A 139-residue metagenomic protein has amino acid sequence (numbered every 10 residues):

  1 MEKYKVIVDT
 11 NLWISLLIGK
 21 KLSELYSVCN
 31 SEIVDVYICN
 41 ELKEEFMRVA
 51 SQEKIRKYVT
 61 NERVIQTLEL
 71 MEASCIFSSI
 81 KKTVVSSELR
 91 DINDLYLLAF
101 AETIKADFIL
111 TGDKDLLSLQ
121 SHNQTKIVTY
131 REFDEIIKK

Functional and structural regions predicted by a protein language model:
M1-I38: Short, well-structured N-terminal submotif of metal-dependent ribonuclease cores
D9-T10, I38-C39, G112-D113, T129: A secondary-structure boundary/capping signal
S15-L16, V49, Y58, L119 (+1 more regions): Residues that scaffold the ATP/ADP-binding catalytic core of kinase and kinase-like folds
K20, E41, E62, R131-E132: Short beta->alpha linker loops
V28, F100, L119: Hydrophobic/aromatic ligand-binding patch that stacks against planar heteroaromatic rings of cofactors or nucleotides
N30-V84: PIN-domain endoribonuclease scaffold, especially VapC-family toxins
A73-F108, K114: Active-site neighborhoods of divalent-metal-dependent phosphate/nucleic-acid chemistry enzymes
I104-D107, K114-K139: Acidic, PIN/NYN-like endoribonuclease modules and their adjacent C-terminal/linker elements
